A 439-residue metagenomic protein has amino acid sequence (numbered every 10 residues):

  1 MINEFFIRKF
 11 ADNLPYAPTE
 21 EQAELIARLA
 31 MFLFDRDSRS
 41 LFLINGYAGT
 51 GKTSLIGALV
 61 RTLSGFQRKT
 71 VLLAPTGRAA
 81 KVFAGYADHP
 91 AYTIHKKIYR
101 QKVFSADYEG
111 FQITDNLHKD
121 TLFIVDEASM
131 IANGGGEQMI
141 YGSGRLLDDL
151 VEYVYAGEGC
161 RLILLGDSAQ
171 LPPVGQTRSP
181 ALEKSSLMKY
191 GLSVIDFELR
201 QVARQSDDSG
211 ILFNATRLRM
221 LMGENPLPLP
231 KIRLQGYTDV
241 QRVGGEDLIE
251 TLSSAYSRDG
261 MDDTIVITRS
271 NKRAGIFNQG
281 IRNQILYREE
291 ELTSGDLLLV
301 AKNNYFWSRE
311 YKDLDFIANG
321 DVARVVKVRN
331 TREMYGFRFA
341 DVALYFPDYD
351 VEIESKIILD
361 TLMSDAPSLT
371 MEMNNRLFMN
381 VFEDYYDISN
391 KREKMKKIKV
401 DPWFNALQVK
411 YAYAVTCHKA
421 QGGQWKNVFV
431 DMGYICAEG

Functional and structural regions predicted by a protein language model:
I2-S40: Conserved pre-motif I regulatory segment
F5-F6, L25, L29, D37 (+4 more regions): Conserved helicase motor core of P-loop NTPases
P18, L72, V266: Conserved SAM-binding loop
Q22, T76, S270, G422: Short, conserved phosphate/pyrophosphate- and ester-handling motifs at nucleotide-, phospho-/glycolipid
A27, M31, R36-Q235: ASCE P-loop NTPase helicase motor core
R39, G77, N330, K410 (+1 more regions): Catalytic phosphate/metal-binding cores of nucleic-acid and nucleotide-processing enzymes, i.e., regions that mediate
P75, R309-K312, G439: Short beta-alpha junctions and helix-cap segments that line functional grooves
Y335-G439: C-terminal accessory regions
